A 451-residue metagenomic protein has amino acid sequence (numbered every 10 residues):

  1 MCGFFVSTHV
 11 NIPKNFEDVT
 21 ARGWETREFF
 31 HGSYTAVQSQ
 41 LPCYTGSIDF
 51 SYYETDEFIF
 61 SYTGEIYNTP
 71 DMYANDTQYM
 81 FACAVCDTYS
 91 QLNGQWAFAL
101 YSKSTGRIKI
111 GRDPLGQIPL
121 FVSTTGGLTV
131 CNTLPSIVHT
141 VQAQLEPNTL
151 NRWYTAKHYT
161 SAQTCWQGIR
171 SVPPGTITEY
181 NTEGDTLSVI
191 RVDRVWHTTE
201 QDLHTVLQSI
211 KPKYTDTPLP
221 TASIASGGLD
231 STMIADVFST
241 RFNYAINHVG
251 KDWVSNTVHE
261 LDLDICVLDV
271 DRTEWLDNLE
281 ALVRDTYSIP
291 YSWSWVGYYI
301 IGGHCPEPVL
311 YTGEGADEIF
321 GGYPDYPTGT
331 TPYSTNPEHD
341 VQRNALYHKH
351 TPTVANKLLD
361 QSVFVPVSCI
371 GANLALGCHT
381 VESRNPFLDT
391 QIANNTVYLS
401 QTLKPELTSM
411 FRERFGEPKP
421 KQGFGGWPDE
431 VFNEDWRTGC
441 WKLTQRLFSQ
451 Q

Functional and structural regions predicted by a protein language model:
M1-E274, N278, P308: Cysteine-centered catalytic environments shared across enzyme families
D76-M80, N93-W96, Y291-Y299, D317 (+2 more regions): Conserved glycosyltransferase catalytic-site signature
F81-A82, T232-D236, Y299-G303, G321 (+1 more regions): Short, hydrophobic alpha-helix immediately C-terminal to the catalytic nucleophile
D202-V206, L229, M233, W253-N256 (+8 more regions): Generic recognition of stable, solvent-exposed alpha-helical segments in well-folded globular domains
K251-G302, G321, D325-Y333, Y398-L399: ATP-dependent adenylate-handling ligase core
E307-L310, R414-G416: Catalytic donor-sugar/metal-binding loop of nucleotide-sugar-dependent glycosyltransferases
V309-Y323: Short acidic/histidine-rich active-site segments
S334-Q451: Adenosyl-5′-phosphate
